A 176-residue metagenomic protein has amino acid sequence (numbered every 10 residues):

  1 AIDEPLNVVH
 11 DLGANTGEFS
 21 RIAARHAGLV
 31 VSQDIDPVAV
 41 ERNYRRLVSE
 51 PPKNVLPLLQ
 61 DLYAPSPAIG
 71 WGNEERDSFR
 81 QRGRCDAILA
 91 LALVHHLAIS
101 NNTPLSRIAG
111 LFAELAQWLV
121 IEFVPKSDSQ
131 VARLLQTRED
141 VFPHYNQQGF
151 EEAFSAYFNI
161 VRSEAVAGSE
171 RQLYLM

Functional and structural regions predicted by a protein language model:
P5-N15: Conserved class I S-adenosyl-L-methionine
T16-G28: Conserved SAM-binding loop of SAM-dependent methyltransferases across substrates and taxa, primarily the Class I
L29-D34: Conserved SAM-binding motif I beta-strand of class I
Y44-R82: S-adenosyl-L-methionine
L89: A conserved beta-strand element that flanks and buttresses the S-adenosyl-L-methionine
H96-F112: A short, conserved alpha-helix within the catalytic core of class I
L111-K126: Conserved beta-strand signature within the Rossmann-like core of class I S-adenosyl-L-methionine
V141-F158: Short alpha-helix
